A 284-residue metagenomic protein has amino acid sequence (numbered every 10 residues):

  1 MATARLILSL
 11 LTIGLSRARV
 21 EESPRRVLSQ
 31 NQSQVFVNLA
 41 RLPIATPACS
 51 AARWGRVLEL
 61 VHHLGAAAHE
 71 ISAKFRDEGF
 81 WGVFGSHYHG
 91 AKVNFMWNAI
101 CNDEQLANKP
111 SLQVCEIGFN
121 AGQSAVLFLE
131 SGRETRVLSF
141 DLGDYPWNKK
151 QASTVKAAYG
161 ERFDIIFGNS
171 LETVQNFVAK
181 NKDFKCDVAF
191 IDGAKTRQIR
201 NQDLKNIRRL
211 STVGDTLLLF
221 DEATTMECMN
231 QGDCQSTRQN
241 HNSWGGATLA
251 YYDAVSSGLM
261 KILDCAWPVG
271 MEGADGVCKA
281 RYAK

Functional and structural regions predicted by a protein language model:
M1-L8: Classical eukaryotic N-terminal signal peptides for Sec-dependent ER targeting/secretion, especially the positively
A4, S23-F190, A194-K284: A short alpha-helical cap/connector motif
L11-R25: N-terminal signal peptide
